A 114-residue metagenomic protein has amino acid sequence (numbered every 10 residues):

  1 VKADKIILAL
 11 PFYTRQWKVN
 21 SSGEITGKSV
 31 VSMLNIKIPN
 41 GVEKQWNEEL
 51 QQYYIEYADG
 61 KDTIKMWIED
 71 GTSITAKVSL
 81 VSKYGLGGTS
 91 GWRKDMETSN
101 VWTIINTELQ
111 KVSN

Functional and structural regions predicted by a protein language model:
V1-I7, Y84-T89: Loop/turn elements at helix/coil->beta-strand transitions in domains of secreted/extracellular proteins
K5-L80, V101, N106-N114: Glycan-binding loop/region signatures in secreted carbohydrate-active enzymes
